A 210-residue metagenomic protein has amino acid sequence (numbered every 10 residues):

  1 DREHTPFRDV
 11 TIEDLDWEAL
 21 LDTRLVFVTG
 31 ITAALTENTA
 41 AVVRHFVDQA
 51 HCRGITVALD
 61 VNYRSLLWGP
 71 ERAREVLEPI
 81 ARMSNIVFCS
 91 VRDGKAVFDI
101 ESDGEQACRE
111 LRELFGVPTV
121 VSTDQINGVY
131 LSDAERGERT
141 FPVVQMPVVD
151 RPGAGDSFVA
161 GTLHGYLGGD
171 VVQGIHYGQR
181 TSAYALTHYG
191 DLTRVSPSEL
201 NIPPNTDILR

Functional and structural regions predicted by a protein language model:
D1-A40: Conserved phosphate-binding/catalytic loop of the ribokinase/pfkB sugar-kinase fold
H4, Y63, Q145: Acidic, glycine-rich active-site loops and adjacent beta-strand->loop/helix elements that engage anionic groups
D9-T11, G69, Y189-G190, P197: Short, solvent-exposed coil/turn linker segments
E18-A19, P79-I80, E113: Structural alpha-helical scaffold elements that stabilize or flank donor/cofactor-binding regions in carbohydrate
L25, I31-R109, P118, N127-G128: Conserved beta-alpha-beta core of the PfkB/ribokinase-like small-molecule kinase fold
D48-Q49, I100-R210: Conserved phosphate-binding/catalytic region of the ribokinase-like
